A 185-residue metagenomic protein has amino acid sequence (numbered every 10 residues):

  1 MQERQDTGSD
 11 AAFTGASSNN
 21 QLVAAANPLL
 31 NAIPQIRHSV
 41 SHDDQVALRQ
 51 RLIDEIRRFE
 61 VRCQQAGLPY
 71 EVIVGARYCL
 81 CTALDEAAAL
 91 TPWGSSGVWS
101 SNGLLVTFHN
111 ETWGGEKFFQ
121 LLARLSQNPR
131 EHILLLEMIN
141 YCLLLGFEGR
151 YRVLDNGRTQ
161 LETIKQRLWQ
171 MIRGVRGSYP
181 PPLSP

Functional and structural regions predicted by a protein language model:
Q2-E86: Non-catalytic, solvent-exposed interaction/assembly segments
S17, D44, L68, V106 (+3 more regions): Conserved aromatic-histidine-acidic binding/catalytic patches
Q35, S39, R58-P69, T82-W93 (+4 more regions): Amphipathic alpha-helical interaction surfaces
V74, C79-Y151: Membrane-proximal low-complexity regions enriched in glycine and acidic/polar residues
R150-E162: Charge-enriched, short contiguous segments at helix-coil
E162-P185: Juxtamembrane amphipathic/hinge helix adjacent to a transmembrane helix
